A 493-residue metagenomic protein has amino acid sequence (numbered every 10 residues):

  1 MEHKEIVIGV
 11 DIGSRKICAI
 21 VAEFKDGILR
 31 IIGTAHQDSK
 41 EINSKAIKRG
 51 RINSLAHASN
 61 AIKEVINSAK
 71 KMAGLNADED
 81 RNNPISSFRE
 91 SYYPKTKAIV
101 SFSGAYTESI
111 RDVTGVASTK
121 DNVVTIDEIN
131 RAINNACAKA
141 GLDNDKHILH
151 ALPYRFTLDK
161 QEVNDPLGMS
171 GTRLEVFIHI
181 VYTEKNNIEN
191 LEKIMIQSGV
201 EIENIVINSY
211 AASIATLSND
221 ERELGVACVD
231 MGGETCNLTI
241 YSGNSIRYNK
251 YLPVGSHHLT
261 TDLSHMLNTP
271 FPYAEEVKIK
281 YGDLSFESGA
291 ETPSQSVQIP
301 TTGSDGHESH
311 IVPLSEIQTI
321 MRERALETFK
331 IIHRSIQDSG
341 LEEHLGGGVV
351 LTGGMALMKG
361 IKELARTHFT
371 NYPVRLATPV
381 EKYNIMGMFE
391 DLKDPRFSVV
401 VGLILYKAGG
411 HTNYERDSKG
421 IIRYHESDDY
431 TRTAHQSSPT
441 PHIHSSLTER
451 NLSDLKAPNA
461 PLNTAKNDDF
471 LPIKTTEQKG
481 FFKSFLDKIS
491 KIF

Functional and structural regions predicted by a protein language model:
M1-K16, I20-V226, P270-F271, E276-S296 (+2 more regions): Nucleotide/phosphate-binding catalytic cleft detector across ATP-hydrolyzing and phosphate-transferring enzymes
V10-K16, F102-S103, D220, C228-T235 (+3 more regions): A short acidic Gly-Thr/Ser loop motif
F102, T183, D283-F286, H344-H368: Glycine-rich phosphate-binding loops at beta-strand->alpha-helix junctions
I126-N130, H368-V400: Conserved phosphate-binding/catalytic loops in two-lobed NTP-binding clefts
I194-I205, Q298-E342: Adenine-nucleotide phosphate-binding core of ATP-dependent small-molecule kinases
I207-I214, H258, E381-N384: Short acidic loop-to-helix transition motifs that present clustered carboxylates
R247-Y248, T261, P313-E316, N384-F389: Short beta-alpha connecting loops at secondary-structure transitions that line or flank enzyme active sites
P253-E275: A conserved active-site cap/scaffold subdomain adjacent to cofactor or substrate pockets
